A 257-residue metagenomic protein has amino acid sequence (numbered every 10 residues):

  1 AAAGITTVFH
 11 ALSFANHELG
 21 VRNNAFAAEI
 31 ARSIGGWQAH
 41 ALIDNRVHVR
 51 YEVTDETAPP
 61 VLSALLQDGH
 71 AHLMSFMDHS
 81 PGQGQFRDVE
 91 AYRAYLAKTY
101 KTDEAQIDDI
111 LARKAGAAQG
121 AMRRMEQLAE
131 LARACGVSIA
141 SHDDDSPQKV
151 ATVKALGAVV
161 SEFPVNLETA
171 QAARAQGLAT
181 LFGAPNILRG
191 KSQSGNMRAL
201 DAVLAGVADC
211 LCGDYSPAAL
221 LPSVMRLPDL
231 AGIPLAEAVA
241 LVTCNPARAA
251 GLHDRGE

Functional and structural regions predicted by a protein language model:
A1-A2, H10: Replace "His-x-His-based motif
G4, V47, M74, A173 (+3 more regions): Divalent metal-coordination and catalytic microenvironments
V8-F9, M74, S161, L211: Hydrophobic residues within beta-strands of alpha/beta enzymes
S13-D144, A155, D214: Metal-coordinating catalytic core of metallo-dependent amide/deamination hydrolases
D68-H72, T152-V160, A175-L181, A205-D209: Glycine-enriched alpha-helix->loop->beta-strand junction motifs that scaffold or abut catalytic
Q119-A121, S141-D143, S161-A170, R189-N196: A general structural motif
Q176-N186, G190-E257: His/Asp/Glu-enriched, well-ordered alpha-helical/loop segment that forms or immediately abuts the divalent-metal
